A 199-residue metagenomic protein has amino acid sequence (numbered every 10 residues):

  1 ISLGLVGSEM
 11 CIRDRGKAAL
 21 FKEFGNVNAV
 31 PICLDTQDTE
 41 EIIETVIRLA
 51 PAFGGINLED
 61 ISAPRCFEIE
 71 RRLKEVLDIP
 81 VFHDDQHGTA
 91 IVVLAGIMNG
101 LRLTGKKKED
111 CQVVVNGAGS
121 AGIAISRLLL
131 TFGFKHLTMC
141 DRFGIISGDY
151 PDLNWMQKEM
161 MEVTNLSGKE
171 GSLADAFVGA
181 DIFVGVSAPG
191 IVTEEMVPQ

Functional and structural regions predicted by a protein language model:
I1-G7, I12: Single conserved hydrophobic/aromatic residue that forms the stacking wall/gate of nucleotide- or nucleobase-binding
L5, A50, K108, A176-F177 (+1 more regions): A short, aliphatic-rich alpha-helical micro-motif
E9, R15-G25, I91-A180: Glycine-rich phosphate/diphosphate-binding loop of Rossmann-like nucleotide-binding domains
R15, T39-G88: Phosphate/diphosphate ligand-binding glycine-rich loop within oxidoreductases
A18, V46, E70, A90 (+2 more regions): Generic hydrophobic/aromatic pocket-lining and core-packing "Φ" positions
K22-L34: Short beta-strand elements in bilobed, periplasmic/extracellular small-molecule ligand-binding domains
P31-I32, N57-D60, V81-D84, V115 (+2 more regions): General beta-strand structural signal in soluble alpha/beta enzymes
K169-E170, A174-Q199: Long hydrophobic segments that form regular secondary structure
